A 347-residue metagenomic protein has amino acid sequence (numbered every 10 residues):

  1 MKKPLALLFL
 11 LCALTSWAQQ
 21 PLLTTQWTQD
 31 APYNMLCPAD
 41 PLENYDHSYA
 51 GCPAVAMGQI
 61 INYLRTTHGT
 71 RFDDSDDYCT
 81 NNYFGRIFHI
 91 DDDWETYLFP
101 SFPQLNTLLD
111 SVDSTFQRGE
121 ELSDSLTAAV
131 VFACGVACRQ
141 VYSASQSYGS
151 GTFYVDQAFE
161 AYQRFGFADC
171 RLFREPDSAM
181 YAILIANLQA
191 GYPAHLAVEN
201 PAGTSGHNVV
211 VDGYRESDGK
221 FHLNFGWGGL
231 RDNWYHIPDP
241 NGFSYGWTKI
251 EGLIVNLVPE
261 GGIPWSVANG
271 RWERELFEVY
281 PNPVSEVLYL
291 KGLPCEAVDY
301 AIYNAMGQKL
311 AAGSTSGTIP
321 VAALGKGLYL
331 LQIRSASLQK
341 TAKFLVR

Functional and structural regions predicted by a protein language model:
M1-P4, V346-R347: Positively charged n-region of N-terminal signal peptides that target proteins for export
P4-A13: Sec-dependent N-terminal signal peptides
A18-S150: Active-site-adjacent structural segments surrounding the nucleophilic cysteine of cysteine proteases and isopeptidases
Q59-N62, H68, Q146-Y148, E199-T204 (+2 more regions): Solvent-exposed loop/turn segments at secondary-structure junctions within structured extracellular/periplasmic domains
E160-N224, I263: Active-site-adjacent substructure of cysteine-protease-like catalytic cores
W227-A268: A recurrent domain-boundary module in secreted/ectodomain proteins
G270-Y280, V284-R347: C-terminal outer-membrane/trafficking sorting elements
